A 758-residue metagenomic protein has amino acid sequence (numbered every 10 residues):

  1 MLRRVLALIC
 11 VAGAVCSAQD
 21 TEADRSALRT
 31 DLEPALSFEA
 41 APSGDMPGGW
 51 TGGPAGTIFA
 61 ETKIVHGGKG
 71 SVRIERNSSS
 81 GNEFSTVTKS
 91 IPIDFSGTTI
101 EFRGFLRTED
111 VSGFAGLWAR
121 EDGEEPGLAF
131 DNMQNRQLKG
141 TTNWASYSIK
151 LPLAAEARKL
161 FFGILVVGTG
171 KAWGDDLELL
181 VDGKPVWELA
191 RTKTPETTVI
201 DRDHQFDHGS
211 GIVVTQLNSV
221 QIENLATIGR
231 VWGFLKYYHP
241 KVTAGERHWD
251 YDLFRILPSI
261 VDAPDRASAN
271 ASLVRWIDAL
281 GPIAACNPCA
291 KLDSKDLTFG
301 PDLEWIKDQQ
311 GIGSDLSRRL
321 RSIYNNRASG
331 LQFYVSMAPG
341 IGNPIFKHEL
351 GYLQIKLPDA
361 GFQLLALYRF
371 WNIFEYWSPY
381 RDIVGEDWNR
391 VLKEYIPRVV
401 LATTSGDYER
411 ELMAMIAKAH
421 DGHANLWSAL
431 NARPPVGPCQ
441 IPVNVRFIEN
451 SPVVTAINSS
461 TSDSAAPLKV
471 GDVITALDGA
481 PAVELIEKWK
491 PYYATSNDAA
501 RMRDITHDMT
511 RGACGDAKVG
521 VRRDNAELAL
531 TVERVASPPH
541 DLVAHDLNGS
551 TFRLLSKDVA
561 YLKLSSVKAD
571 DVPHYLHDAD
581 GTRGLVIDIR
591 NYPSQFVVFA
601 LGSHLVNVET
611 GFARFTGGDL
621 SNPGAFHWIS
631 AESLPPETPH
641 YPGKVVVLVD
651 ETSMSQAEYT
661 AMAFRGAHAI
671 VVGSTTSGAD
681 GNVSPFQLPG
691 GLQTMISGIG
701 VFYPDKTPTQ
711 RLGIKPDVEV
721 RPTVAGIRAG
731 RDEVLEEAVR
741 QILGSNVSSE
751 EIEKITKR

Functional and structural regions predicted by a protein language model:
V5-A14: Bacterial N-terminal signal peptides
Q19-T198: Extracellular and organelle-lumenal recognition/adhesion modules and their flexible linkers in secreted
T198-D207, E409-S460, S464, L547-L554: PDZ/PDZ-like peptide-tail recognition elements
G209, T227-K347: Cationic-aromatic interfacial patches
I212, V220-Q221, K236, G245-H248 (+12 more regions): Cleft-lining beta-strand/loop regions that shape enzyme active-site pockets
L217-Q221, L225-F234, L303-P339, I355-Y376 (+3 more regions): PDZ/PDZ-like domain segments forming the peptide/carboxylate-binding groove, activating on the N-terminal beta-strands
V231, L235-H239, I256-S259, F370 (+6 more regions): Conserved PDZ fold ligand-binding element
K241-R275, W377-H423: Amphipathic alpha-helical substructures
